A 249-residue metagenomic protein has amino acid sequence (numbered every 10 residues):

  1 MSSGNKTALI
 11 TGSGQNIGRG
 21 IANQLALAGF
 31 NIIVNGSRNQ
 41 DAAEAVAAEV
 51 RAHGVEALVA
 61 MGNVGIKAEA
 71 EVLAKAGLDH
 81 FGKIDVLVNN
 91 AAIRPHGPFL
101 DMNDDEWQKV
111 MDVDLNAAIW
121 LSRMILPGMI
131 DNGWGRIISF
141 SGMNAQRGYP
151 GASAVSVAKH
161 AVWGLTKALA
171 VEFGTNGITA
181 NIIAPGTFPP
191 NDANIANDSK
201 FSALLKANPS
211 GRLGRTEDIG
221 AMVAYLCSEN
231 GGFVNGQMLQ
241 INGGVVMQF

Functional and structural regions predicted by a protein language model:
G14-N16: Conserved glycine-rich cofactor-binding loop
I93, L100-I119, W134, I138 (+3 more regions): Catalytic Tyr-X3-Lys loop
P98-F99, E106-M111, A193, K200 (+1 more regions): Substrate-binding pocket helix/loop in short-chain dehydrogenase/reductase
L100, R147-S153, T175-N176, G211 (+1 more regions): Active-site loop immediately N-terminal to the catalytic Tyr-X3-Lys motif of short-chain dehydrogenase/reductase
S122, A158, T166: Active-site helix of classical SDR
P127, V171-T175, G232: Alpha-helical segment proximal to the catalytic Tyr-Lys
R147, S202, K206-A207, A224 (+1 more regions): Short C-terminal tail/terminal secondary-structure segment of NAD(P)H-dependent dehydrogenase/reductase domains
T175, I182-N208, Q248-F249: A glycine/serine/threonine-rich, flexible loop-to-helix segment that serves as the NAD(P) cofactor-binding "lid"
